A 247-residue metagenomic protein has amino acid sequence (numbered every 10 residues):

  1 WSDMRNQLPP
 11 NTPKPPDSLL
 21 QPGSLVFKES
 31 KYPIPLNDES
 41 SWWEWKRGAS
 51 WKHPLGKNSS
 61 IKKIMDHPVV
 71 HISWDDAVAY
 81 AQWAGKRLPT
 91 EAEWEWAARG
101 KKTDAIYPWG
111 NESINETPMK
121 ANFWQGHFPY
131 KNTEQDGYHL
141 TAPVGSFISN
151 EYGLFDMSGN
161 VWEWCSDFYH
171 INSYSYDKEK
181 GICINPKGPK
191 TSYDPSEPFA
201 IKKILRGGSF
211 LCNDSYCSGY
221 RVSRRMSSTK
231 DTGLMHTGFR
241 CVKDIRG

Functional and structural regions predicted by a protein language model:
S2-R5: Short, solvent-exposed beta-strand-terminating loops
P9-V222, M226, K230, M235: Functional-site microenvironments in short loops/helix caps that host divalent-cation chemistry
M235-G247: Short, structured beta-strand segments at or near domain termini in extracellular proteins/domains
